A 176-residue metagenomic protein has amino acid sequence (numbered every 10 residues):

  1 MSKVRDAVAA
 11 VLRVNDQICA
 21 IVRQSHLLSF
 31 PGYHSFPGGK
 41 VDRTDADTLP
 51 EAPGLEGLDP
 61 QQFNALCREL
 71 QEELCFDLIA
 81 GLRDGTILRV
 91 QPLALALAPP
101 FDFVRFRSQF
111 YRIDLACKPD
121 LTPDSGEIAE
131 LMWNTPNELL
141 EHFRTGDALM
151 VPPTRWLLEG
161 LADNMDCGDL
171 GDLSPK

Functional and structural regions predicted by a protein language model:
S2-P53: N-terminal strand-loop-strand
V4, E159-K176: Core RNA-modification/binding signature centered on pseudouridine synthases
V4-D6, T48, A52-D120, T145 (+1 more regions): Active-site segment of metal-dependent pyrophosphate-handling enzymes, primarily the Nudix hydrolase catalytic core
L12, V22, R112-D114, W133-T135: Short, well-ordered beta-strand micro-motif
H34, V104, M132: Residues that recognize and position ribonucleotide moieties
R107, E127-E130: A generic structural signal for well-ordered coil/turn residues at beta-strand boundaries that shape enzyme active-site
K118, E138-L140: A generic structural signal for short hydrophobic patches within well-formed alpha-helices
T122-S125: Cytochrome P450 core scaffold surrounding the K-helix E-X-X-R motif and the conserved "meander" helix-loop region
